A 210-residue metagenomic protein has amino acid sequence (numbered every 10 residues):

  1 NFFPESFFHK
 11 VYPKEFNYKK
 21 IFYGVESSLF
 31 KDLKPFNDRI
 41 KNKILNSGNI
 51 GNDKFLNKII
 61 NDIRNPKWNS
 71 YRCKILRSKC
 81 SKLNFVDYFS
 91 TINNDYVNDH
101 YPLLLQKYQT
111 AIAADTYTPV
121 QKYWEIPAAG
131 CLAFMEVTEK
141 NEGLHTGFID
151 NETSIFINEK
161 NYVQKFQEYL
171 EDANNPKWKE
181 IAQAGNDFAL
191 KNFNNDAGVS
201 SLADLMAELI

Functional and structural regions predicted by a protein language model:
N1-E125, L132-T146, D196: Nucleotide-sugar donor-binding catalytic core of glycosyltransferases
V11, Q164-E168, S201: C-terminal helix of von Willebrand factor
L76-R77, S81, P102, Q167-L170 (+3 more regions): Non-transmembrane alpha-helical segments in soluble domains of secreted/periplasmic/extracellular proteins
Y123, C131, W178, A182: Active-site/pore-lining binding-face segments in mid-to-C-terminal subdomains
L144, D150, Y162: Conserved catalytic or regulatory cores that recognize and/or transform ribose-phosphate-containing ligands
D150-I157: A short acidic/histidine/glycine-rich donor-binding loop in glycosyltransferase catalytic cores
N158-K177: C-terminal "capping" alpha-helix adjacent to the active site of nucleotide-linked donor transferases in cell-envelope
P176-A207: A charged, aromatic-enriched C-terminal amphipathic alpha-helix characteristic of glycosyltransferases across folds
